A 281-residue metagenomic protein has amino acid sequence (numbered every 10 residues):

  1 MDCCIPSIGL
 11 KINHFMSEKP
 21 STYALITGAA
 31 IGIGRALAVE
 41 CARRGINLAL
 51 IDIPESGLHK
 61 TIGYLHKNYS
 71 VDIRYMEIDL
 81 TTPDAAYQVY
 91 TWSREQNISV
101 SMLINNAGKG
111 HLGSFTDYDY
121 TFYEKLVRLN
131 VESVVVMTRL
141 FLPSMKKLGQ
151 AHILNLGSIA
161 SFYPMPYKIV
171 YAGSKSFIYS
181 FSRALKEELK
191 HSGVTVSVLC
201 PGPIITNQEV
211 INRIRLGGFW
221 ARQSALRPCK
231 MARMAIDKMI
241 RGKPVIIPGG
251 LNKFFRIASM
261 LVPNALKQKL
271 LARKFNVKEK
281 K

Functional and structural regions predicted by a protein language model:
G28-G32: Conserved glycine-rich cofactor-binding loop
I46-K60: Conserved glycine-rich Rossmann-like NAD(P)H-binding loop of the short-chain dehydrogenase/reductase
N106-H111: Conserved NAD(P)H cofactor-binding loop of Rossmann-fold oxidoreductase domains
S114-F115, D119-V127: Substrate-binding pocket helix/loop in short-chain dehydrogenase/reductase
T138, S174: Active-site helix of classical SDR
S158: Residue(s) in the substrate-gating loop at a strand-loop-helix junction that position the organic substrate next
V198, F219-F255: C-terminal helical subdomain
